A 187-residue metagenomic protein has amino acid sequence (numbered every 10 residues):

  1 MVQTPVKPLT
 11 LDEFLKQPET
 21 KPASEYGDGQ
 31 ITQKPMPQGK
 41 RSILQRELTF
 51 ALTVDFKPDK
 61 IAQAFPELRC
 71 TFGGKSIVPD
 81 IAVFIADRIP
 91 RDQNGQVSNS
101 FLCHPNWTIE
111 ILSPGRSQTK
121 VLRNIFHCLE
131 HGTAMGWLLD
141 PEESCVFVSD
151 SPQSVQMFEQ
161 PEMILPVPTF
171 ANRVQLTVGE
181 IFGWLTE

Functional and structural regions predicted by a protein language model:
M1-E187: Gly/Pro/Ser/Thr-rich low-complexity, intrinsically disordered segments predominantly at protein N-termini
